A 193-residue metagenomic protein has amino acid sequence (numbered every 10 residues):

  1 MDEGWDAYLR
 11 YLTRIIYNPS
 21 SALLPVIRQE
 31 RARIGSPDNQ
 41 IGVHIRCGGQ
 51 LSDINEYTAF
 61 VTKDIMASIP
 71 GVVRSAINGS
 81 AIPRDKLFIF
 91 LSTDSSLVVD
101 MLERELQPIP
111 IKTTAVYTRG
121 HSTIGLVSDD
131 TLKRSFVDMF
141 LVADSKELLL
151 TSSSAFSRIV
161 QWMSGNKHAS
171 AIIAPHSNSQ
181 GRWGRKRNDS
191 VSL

Functional and structural regions predicted by a protein language model:
M1-D85: Secretory-pathway luminal glycosyltransferase catalytic domains
R46-Q50, D94-V98, S154-F156: Short, solvent-exposed loop/turn segments at secondary-structure junctions
F90-S92: Short internal beta-strands
S95-L102, R182: Short, charged/polar "capping" segments at the starts of alpha-helices and the immediately preceding loops
V99-I109, I159: Short, aromatic/basic amphipathic alpha-helical patches
K112-S145: Donor nucleotide-activated moiety binding/catalytic core segment of transferases that use nucleotide-activated donors
S135-Q180: A donor-sugar binding/catalytic signature common to diverse glycosyltransferases and related nucleotide-sugar
P175-L193: Leloir-type glycosyltransferase catalytic cores
